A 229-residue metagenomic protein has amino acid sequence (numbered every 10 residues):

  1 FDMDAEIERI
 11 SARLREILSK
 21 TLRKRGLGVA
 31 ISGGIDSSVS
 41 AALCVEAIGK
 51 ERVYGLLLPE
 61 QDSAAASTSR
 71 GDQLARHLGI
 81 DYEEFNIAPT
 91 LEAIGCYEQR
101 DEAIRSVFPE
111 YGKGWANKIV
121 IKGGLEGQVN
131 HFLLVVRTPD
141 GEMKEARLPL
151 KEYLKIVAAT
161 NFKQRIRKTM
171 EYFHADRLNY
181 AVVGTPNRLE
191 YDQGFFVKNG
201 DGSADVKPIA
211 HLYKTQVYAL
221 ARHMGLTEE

Functional and structural regions predicted by a protein language model:
F1-P186: ATP-dependent adenylation/nucleotidyltransferase module used to activate substrates
G184-E229: Mid-to-C-terminal catalytic subdomains of enzymes that bind/position adenosyl phosphate moieties or nucleic-acid
